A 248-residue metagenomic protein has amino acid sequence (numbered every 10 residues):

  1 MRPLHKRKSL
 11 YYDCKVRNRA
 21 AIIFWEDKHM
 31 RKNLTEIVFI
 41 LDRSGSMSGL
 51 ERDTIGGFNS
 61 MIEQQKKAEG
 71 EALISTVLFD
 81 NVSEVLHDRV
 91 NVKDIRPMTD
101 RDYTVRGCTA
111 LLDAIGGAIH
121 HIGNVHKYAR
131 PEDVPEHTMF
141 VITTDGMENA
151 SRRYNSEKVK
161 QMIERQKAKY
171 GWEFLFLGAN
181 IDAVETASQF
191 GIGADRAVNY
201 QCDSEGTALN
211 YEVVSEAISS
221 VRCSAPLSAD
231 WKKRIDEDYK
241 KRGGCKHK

Functional and structural regions predicted by a protein language model:
R2-K248: Acidic, low-complexity intrinsically disordered regions
